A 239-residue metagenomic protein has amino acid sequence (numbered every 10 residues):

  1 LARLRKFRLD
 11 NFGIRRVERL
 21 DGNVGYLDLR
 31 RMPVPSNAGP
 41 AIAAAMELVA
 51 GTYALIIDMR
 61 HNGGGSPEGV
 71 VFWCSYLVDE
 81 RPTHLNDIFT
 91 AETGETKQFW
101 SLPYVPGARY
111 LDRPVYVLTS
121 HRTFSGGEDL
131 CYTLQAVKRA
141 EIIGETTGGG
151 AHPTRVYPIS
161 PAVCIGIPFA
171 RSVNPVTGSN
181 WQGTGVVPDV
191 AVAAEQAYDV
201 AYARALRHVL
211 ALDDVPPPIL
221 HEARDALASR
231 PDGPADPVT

Functional and structural regions predicted by a protein language model:
L1-G22, V215-T239: Extended, small/polar residue-biased N-terminal targeting/export presequences and adjacent propeptide/linker tracts
L1-T52, G185-A201: C-terminal, low-ordered peptide segments at domain boundaries
G22-N23, R30-M32, N62, P82 (+5 more regions): Solvent-exposed coil/turn segments that connect beta secondary-structure elements in extracytoplasmic/periplasmic
G22-V24, G51-I56, P82-T83, D112-V115 (+1 more regions): Loop/turn elements at helix/coil->beta-strand transitions in domains of secreted/extracellular proteins
L27, I57, V115, L134 (+1 more regions): Terminal peptide-recognition signature
G39-M46, V70-C74, D112-V115, G127-C131 (+2 more regions): Extracytoplasmic/secreted envelope proteins and their assembly/folding machinery, especially bacterial periplasmic
T52-S66: Short, glycine-/small-residue-enriched flexible loop/hinge segments at domain edges that mediate gating
G64-L118, R122, H152-P158, F169-P175: Gly/Ser/Thr-rich loop/hinge elements
